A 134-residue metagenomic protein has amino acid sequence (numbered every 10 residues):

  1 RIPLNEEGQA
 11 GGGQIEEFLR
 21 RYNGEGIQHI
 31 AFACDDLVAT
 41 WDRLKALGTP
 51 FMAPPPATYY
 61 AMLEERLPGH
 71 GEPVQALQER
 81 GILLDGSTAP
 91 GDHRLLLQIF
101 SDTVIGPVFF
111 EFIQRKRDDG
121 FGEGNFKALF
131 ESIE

Functional and structural regions predicted by a protein language model:
R1-E134: Glyoxalase I/VOC metalloenzyme domain signal
